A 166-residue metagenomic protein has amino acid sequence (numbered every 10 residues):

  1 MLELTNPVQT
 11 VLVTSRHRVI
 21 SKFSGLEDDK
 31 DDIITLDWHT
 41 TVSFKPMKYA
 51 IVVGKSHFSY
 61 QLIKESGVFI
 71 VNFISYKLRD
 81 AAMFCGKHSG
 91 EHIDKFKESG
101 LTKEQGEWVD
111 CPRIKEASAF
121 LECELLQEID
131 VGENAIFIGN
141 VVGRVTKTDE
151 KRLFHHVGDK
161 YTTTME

Functional and structural regions predicted by a protein language model:
M1-E166: Basic, polyanion-binding surface patches
